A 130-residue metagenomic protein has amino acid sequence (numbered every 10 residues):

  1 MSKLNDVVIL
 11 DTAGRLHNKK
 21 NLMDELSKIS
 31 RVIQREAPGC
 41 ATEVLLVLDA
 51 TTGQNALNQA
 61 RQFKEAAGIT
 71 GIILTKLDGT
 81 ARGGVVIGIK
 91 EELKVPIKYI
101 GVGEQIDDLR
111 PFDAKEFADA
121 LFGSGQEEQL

Functional and structural regions predicted by a protein language model:
M1-L130: P-loop/Walker A NTP-binding module and the surrounding RecA-like catalytic core of P-loop NTPases
